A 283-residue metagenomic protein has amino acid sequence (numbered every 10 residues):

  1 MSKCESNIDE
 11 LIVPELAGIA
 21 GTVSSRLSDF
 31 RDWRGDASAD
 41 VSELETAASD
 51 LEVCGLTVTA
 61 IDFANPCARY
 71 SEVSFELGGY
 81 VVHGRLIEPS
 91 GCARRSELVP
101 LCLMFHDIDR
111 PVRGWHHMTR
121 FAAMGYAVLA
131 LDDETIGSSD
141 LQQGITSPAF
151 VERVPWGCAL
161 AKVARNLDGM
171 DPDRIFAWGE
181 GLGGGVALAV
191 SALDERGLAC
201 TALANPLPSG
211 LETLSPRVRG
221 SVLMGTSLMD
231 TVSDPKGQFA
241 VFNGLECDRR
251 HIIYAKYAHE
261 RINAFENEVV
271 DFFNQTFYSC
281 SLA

Functional and structural regions predicted by a protein language model:
M1-R69, M124, L282-A283: N-terminal targeting or regulatory segments adjacent to alpha/beta-hydrolase or S9 domains
K3-E10, A240-A283: C-terminal catalytic histidine-bearing segment of alpha/beta-hydrolase fold enzymes
E52-E97: N-terminal cap/lid segment of alpha/beta-hydrolase-fold proteins
S90, D132-G137, L207, Y257: Short beta-to-alpha linker loops that shape the active-site pocket of alpha/beta-hydrolase fold enzymes
V99, M104-R110: Active-site glycine-rich loops that stabilize anionic/oxyanionic intermediates across multiple enzyme folds
R113-P155: Cap/lid segment of the alpha/beta-hydrolase catalytic domain
C158-E212: Primarily recognizes the serine-hydrolase "nucleophile elbow" in alpha/beta-hydrolase and SGNH/GDSL folds
L207-I253, H259: The feature captures the conserved acid-bearing segment of alpha/beta-hydrolase catalytic domains
